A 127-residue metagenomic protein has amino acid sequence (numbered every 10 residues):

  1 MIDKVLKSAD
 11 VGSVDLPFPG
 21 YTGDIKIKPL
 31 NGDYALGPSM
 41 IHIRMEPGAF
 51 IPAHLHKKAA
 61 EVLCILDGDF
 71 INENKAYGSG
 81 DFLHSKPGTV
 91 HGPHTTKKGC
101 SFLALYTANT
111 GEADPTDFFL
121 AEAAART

Functional and structural regions predicted by a protein language model:
M1-G37, F118-T127: A short, N-terminal "cap"/entry segment at the start of jelly-roll beta-barrel domains of the cupin/DSBH fold
I25-N31, P38, P47-H54, A60-E61: Catalytic core of non-heme Fe(II) oxygenases with the double-stranded beta-helix
A35-G37, E46-A49, D69, T89 (+1 more regions): Short, charged/polar surface micro-motifs in flexible loops or helix N-caps
H56-N72: Glycine- and acidic-residue-biased ligand/ion/polar-headgroup-sensing regions
N72-G92: Short acidic-glycine-tyrosine-enriched beta hairpin
K98-T127: Double-stranded beta-helix
